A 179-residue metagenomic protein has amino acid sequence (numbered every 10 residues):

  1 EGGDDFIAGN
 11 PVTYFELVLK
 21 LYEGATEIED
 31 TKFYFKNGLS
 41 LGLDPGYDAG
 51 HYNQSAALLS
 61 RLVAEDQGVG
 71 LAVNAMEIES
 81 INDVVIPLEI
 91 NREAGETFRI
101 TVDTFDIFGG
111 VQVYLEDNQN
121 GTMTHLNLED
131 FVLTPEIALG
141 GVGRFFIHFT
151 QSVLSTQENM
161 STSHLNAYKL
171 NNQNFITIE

Functional and structural regions predicted by a protein language model:
E1-E179: Compositionally biased Ser/Thr/Gly- and acidic/asparagine-rich, proline-interspersed low-complexity stretches
